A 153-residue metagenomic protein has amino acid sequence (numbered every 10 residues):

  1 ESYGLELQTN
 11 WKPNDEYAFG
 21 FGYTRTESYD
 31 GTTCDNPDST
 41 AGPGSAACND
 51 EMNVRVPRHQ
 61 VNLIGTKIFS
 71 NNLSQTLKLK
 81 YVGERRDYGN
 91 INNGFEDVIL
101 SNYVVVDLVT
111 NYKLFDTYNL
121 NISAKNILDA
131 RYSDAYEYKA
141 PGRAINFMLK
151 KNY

Functional and structural regions predicted by a protein language model:
E1-N90, T117-N119, L128, M148: Gram-negative outer-membrane beta-barrel transporters
S2, R58, Y103-V104, G142: Membrane-spanning beta-strands of outer-membrane beta-barrel proteins
K12-N14, I68, S101, K113 (+1 more regions): Surface-exposed coil/turn segments at beta-strand junctions on protein surfaces, enriched
C48-V54, F95-I99, D134-Y136: Outer-membrane beta-barrel domain signature
Y81-N92, V105-Y153: C-terminal beta-signal and adjacent terminal beta-strands/loops of Gram-negative outer-membrane beta-barrel proteins
